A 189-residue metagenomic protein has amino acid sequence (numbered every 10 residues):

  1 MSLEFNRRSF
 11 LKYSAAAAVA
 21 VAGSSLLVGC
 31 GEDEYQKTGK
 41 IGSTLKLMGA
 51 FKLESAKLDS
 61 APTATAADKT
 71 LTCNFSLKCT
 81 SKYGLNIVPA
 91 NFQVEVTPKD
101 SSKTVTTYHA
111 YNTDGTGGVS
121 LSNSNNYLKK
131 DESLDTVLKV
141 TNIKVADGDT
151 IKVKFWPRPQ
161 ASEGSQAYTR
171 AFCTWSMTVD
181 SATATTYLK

Functional and structural regions predicted by a protein language model:
M1-A18: N-terminal secretory signal peptides and thylakoid transit peptides that target proteins across membranes
A18-S24: Bacterial N-terminal signal peptides
V28-G29: C-terminal motif of bacterial Sec signal peptides marking the signal peptidase cleavage site
Y35-A66: Low-complexity, acidic Ser/Thr/Pro/Gly-rich terminal tails and inter-domain linkers that flank the onset of structured
A56-P62, G117-S124, V137-K139: Short structured motifs
A56-Q93: Short, surface-exposed binding/anchoring microloops in extracellular/periplasmic proteins
K78-L134: The feature marks short-to-medium sequence segments in extracytoplasmic or secretory-pathway proteins
K130-K189: Surface-exposed edge beta-strand/loop patches
